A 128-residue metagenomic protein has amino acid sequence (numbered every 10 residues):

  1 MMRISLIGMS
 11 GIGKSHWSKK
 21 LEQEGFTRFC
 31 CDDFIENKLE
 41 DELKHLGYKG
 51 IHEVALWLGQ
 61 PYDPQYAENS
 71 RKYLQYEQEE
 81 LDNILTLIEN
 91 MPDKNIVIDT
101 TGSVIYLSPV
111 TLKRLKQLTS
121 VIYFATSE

Functional and structural regions predicted by a protein language model:
M2, F26, P92-N95, T119-S120: Short coil/turn segments at beta-strand junctions that form active-site/ligand-binding loops
M9-I12: P-loop (Walker A) phosphate-binding loop of NTP-binding proteins
S15: Walker A/P-loop
Q23-C31: Post-Walker A helix-loop "phosphate-sensing" segment adjacent to the P-loop in P-loop NTPases
D33-T111: ATP-dependent small-molecule kinase phosphotransfer cores that center on conserved nucleotide phosphate-binding segments
R114-E128: Conserved phosphate-donor/acceptor-positioning beta-strand/loop module used by diverse small-molecule
